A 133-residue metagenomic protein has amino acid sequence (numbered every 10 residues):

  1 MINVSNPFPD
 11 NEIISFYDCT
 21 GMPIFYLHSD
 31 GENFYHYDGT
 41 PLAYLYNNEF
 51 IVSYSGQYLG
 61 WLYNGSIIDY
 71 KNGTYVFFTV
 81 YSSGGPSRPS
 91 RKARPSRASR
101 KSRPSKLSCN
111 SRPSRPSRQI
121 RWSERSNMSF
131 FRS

Functional and structural regions predicted by a protein language model:
M1-M22, Q57, Y63-S133: Long terminal segments
P9-E12, H28-N33, Y46-F50, Y63-I67: Short "repeat-start/strand-capping" segments in structured domains, especially the N-termini of parallel beta-helix
I51-V52, L59: Amphipathic alpha-helical packing elements
